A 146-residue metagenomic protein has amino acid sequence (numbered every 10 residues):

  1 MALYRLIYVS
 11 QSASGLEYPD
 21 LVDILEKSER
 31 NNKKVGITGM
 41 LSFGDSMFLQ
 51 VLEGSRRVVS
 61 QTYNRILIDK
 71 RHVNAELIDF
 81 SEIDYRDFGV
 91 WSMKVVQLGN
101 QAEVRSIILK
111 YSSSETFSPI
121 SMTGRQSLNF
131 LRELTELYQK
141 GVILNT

Functional and structural regions predicted by a protein language model:
M1-T146: Charge-rich, low-complexity N-terminal segments
